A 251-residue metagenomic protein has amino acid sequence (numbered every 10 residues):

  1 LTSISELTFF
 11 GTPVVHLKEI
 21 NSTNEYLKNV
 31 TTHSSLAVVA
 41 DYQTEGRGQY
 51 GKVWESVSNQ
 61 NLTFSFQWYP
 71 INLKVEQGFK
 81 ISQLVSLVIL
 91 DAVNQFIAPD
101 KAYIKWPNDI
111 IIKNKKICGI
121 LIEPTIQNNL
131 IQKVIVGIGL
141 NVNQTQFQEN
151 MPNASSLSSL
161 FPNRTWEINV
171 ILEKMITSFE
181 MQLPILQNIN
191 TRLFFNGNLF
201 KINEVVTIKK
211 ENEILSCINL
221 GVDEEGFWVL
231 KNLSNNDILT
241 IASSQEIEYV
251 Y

Functional and structural regions predicted by a protein language model:
L1-I97: N-terminal lobe of the biotin/lipoate ligase/transferase fold
L73-A102, I112-Y251: Long, positively charged amphipathic alpha-helical accessory segments at protein N-termini or as interdomain linkers
